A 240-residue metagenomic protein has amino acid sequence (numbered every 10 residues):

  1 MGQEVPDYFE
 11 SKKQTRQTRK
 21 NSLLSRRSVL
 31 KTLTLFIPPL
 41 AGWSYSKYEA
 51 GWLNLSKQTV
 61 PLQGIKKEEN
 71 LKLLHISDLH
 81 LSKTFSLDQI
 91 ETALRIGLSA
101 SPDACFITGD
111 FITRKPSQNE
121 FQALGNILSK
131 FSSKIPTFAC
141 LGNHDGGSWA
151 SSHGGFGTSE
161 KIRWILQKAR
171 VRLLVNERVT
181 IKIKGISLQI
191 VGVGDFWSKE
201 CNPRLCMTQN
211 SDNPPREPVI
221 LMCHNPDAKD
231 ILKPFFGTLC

Functional and structural regions predicted by a protein language model:
K12-I37: N-terminal secretory signal peptides and thylakoid transit peptides that target proteins across membranes
P38-I127: N-terminal active-site segment of His-dependent metallophosphoesterases
N70, P102, K134, R216-P218: A general structural motif
L73-H75, C105-I107, A139, L221 (+1 more regions): Residue-level marker for buried hydrophobic side chains located in beta-strands that build the well-ordered beta-sheet
L81-K83, D145-L239: Conserved catalytic scaffold of divalent metal-dependent phosphoesterases
D88-T180: Core catalytic region of metal-dependent phosphoesterases/phosphodiesterases, especially metallo-beta-lactamase-like
